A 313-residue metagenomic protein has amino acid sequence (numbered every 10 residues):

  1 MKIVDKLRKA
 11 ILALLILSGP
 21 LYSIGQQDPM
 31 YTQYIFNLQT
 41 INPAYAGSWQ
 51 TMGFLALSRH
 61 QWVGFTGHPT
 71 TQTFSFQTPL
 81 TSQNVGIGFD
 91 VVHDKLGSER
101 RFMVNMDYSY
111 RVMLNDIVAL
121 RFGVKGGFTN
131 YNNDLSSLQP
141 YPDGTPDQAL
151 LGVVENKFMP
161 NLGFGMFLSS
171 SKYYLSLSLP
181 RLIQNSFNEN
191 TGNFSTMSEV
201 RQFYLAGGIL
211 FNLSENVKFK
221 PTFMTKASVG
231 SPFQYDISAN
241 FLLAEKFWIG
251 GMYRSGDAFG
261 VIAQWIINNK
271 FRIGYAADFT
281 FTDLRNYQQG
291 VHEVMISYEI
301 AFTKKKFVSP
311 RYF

Functional and structural regions predicted by a protein language model:
M1-D28, A239, A263, Y312-F313: Bacterial Sec-dependent N-terminal signal peptides
Q26-F313: Subset of outer-membrane beta-barrel
